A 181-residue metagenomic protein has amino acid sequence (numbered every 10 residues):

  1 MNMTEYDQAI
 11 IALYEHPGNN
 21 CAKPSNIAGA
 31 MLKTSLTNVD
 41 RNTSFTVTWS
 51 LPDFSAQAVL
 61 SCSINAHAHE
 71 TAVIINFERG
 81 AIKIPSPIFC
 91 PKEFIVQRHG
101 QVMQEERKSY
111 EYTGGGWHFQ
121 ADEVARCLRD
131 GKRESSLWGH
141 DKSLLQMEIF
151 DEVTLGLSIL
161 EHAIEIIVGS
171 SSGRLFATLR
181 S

Functional and structural regions predicted by a protein language model:
N2, G116, K142: Soluble or luminal CAZymes and related metallo-dependent hydrolases
N2-C90, V124-C127, D151, G169-L179: Contiguous beta-strand/loop segments that form the cofactor/metal-binding neighborhood of enzyme cores
T34, T113, K132: Generic anion/oxyanion-binding catalytic loop in active/binding sites
S50, E123-S181: C-terminal helix-rich "cap/oligomerization" subdomain common to oxidoreductases
S86-F89, I95-H99, W117: Active-site oxyanion/phosphate-handling segment shared across diverse enzymes
V102-E106: Surface-exposed loop/edge segments in extracytoplasmic proteins
S109-D122, W138: Active-site loop of classical SDR/Rossmann-like NAD(P)-dependent oxidoreductases, centered on the catalytic Tyr-X3-Lys
